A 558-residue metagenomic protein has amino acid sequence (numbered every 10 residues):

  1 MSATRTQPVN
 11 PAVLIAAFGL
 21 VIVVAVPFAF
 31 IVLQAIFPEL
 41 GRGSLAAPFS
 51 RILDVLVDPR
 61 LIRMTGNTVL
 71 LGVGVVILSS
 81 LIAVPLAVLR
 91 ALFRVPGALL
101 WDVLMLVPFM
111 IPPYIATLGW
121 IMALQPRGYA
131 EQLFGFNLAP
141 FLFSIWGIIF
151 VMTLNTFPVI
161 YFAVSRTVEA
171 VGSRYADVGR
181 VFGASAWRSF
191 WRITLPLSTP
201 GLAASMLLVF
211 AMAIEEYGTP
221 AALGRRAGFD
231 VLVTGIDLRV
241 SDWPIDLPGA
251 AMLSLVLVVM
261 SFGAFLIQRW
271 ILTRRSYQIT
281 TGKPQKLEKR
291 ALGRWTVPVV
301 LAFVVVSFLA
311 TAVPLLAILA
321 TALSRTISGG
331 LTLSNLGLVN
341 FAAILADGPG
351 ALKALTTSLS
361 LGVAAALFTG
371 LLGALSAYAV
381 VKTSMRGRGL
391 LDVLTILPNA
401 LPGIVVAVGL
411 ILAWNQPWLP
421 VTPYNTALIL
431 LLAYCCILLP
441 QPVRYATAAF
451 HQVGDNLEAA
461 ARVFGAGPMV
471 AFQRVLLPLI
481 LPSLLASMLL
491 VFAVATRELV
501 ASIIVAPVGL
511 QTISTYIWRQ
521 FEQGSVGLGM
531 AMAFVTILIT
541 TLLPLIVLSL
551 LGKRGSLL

Functional and structural regions predicted by a protein language model:
S2-T4, I271-A302: Flexible interhelical linker loops that connect adjacent transmembrane helices in multi-pass membrane transporters
P8-G41, V57-E169, L197-G218, A222 (+9 more regions): Membrane-water interface segments at the C-terminal ends of transmembrane alpha-helices in multi-pass inner-membrane
L40, S185, A227, R275-A291 (+1 more regions): Juxtamembrane inter-helical linkers in multi-pass membrane proteins
A47-V57, F190, L336-A346: A short amphipathic helical element positioned immediately N-terminal to and/or at the very start of a transmembrane
A176, E458-A459: Short alpha-helical segment that forms part of, or immediately flanks, the ligand-binding pocket in carbohydrate-active
G179-R180, A461: The alpha-helix within a helix-turn-helix
G218-P244, G330-S334, L499-V526: Glycine-rich helix-loop "coupling/hinge" segments at transmembrane-helix boundaries in multipass transporters
S276-L287, L457, L550-L558: Short cytosolic juxtamembrane segments of multi-pass membrane proteins
